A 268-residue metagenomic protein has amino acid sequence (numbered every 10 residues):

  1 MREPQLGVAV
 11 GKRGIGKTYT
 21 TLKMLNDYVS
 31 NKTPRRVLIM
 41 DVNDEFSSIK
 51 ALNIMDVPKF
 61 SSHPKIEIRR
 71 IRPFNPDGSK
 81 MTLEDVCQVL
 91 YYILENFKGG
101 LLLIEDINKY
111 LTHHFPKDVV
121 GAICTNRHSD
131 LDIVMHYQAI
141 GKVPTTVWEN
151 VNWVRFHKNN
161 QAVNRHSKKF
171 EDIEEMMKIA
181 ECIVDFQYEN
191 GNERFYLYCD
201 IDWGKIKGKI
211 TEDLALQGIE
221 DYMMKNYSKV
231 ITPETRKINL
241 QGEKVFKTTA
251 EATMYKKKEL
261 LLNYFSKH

Functional and structural regions predicted by a protein language model:
R2-E3, G7-V8, I93, Y188-H268: Conserved P-loop NTPase motor module
P4-Q5, P34, H63-I66, V151-N152: Short, well-ordered alpha-helix to beta-strand connector turns
G7, L38-M40, M55, R69 (+2 more regions): Hydrophobic/aromatic beta-strand patches that form the interior of the parallel beta-sheet core in alpha/beta enzyme
G7-N26, L83-M177: Conserved P-loop NTPase motor cores
V10, G14-F60: Walker A/P-loop NTP-binding active-site region of P-loop NTPases, recognizing the glycine-rich GxxxxGKT/S
F46-L52, F60-H63, P76, P144-E149: Short loop/helix-cap segments at secondary-structure boundaries that form the rim of catalytic
K65-I93: Short glycine-rich substrate-engagement loop in P-loop NTPases that contacts/grips substrate
R165-K205: Electropositive, surface-exposed helix/loop patches at the edges of structured domains that serve as adaptable
